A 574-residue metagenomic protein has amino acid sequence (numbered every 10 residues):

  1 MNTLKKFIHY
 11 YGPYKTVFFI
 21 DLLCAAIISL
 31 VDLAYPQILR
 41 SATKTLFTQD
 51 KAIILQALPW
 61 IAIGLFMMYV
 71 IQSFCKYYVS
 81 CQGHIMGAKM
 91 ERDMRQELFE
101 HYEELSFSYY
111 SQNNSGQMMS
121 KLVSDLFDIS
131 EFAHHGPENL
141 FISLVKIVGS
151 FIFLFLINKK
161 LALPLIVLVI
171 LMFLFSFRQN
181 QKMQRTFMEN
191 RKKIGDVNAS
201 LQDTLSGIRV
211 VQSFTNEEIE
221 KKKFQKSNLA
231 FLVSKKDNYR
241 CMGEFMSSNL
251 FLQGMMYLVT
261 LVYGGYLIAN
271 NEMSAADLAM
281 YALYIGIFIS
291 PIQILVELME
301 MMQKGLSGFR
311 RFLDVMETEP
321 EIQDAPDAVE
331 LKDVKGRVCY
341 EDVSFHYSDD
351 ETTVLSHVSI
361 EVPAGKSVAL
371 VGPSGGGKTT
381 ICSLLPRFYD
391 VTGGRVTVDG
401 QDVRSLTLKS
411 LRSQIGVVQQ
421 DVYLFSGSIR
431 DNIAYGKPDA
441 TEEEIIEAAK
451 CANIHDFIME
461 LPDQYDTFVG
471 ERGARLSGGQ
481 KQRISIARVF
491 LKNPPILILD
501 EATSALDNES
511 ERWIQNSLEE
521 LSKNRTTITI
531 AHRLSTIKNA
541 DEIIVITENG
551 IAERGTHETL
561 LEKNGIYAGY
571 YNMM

Functional and structural regions predicted by a protein language model:
N2, Y11, V79, G83-G87 (+2 more regions): Juxtamembrane loop-to-helix connectors within ABC transporter transmembrane domains
P13, V17-I27, M68, H135-E189 (+2 more regions): Transmembrane helices of ABC transporter permease
T16, F107-S108, S124-A133, P137 (+9 more regions): An intracellular "coupling" helix at the cytosolic face of ABC transporter transmembrane type-1 domains
F18-C75, F155-K160, A269-A275: Transmembrane helix-loop-helix hairpins at lipid-water interfaces of multipass membrane proteins, especially the type-1
G64-Q72, K76, V169-F173, F177 (+2 more regions): Hydrophobic alpha-helical segments in the permease module
K193, N216, R240, F288-V315: Cytosolic ends of transmembrane helices, especially the final helix of ABC transmembrane type-1 domains
L331-M574: ABC-type nucleotide-binding domain
